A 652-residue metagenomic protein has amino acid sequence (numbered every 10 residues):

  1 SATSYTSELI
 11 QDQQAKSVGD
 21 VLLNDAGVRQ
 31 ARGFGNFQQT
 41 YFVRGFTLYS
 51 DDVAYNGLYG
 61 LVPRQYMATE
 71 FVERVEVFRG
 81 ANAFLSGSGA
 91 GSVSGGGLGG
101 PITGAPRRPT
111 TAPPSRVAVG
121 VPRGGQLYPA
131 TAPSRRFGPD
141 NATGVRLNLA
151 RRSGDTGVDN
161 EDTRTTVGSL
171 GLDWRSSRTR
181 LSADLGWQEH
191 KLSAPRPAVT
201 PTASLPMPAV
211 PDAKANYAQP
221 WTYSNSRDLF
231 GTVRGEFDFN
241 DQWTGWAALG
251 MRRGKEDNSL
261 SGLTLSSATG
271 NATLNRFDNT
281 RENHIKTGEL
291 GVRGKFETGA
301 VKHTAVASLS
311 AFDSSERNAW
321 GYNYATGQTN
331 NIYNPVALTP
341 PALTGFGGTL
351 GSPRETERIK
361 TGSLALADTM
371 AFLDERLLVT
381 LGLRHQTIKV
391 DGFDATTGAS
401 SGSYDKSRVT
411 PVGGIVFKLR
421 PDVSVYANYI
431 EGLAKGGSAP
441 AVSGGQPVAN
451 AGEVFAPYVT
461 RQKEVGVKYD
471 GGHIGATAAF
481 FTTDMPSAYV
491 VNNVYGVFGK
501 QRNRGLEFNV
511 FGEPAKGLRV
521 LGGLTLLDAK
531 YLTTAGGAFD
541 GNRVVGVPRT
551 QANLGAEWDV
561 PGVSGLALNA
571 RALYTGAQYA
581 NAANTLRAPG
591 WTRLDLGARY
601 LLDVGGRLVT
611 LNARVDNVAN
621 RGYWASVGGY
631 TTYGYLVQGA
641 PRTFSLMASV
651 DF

Functional and structural regions predicted by a protein language model:
S1-A112, V465: Acidic, small-polar-rich N-terminal luminal/periplasmic segments of exported/outer-membrane proteins
E70-E73, N82-G168, W174-R180, L229 (+1 more regions): Outer-membrane beta-barrel translocator/receptor signature
R152-T156, G171-D238, M251-N283, G327-P353 (+1 more regions): Acidic/polar loop-and-plug regions of large Gram-negative outer-membrane beta-barrel proteins
D173, N283, K302-S314, E355-M485 (+3 more regions): Structural signature of Gram-negative outer-membrane beta-barrels, strongest in the C-terminal barrel of TonB-dependent
K191-L205, D313-N318, V416-E464, H473-F498 (+4 more regions): Surface-exposed extracellular loop regions of Gram-negative outer-membrane beta-barrel proteins, predominantly
R234-D238, Q242-G250, G254-G262, Y426 (+5 more regions): Membrane-embedded beta-barrel scaffold of Gram-negative outer-membrane proteins
A305, A427, K463, V545-F652: Conserved C-terminal beta-signal and adjacent last beta-strands/turns of outer-membrane beta-barrel proteins
D374, G475, T482-D484, V497-A582 (+1 more regions): Gram-negative outer-membrane beta-barrel transporters
